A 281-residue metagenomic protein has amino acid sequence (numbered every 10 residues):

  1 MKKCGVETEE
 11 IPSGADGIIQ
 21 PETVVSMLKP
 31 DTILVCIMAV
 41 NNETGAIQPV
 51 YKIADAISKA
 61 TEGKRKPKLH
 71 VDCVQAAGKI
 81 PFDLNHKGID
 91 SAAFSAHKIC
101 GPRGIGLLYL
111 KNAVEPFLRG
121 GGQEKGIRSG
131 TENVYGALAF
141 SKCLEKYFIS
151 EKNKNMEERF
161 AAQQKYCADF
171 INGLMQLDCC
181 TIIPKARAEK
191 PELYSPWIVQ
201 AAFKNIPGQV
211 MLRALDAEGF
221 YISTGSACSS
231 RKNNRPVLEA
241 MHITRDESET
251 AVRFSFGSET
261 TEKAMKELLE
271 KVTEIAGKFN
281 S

Functional and structural regions predicted by a protein language model:
M1-S281: Pyridoxal 5′-phosphate
